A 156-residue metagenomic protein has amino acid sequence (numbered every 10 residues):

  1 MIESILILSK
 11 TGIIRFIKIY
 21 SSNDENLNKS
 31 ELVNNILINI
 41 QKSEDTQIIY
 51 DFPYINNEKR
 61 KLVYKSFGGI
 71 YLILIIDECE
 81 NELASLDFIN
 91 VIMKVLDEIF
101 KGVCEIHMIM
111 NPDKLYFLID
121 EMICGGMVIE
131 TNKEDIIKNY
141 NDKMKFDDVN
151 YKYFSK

Functional and structural regions predicted by a protein language model:
M1-K156: Acidic, low-complexity cytosolic segments
